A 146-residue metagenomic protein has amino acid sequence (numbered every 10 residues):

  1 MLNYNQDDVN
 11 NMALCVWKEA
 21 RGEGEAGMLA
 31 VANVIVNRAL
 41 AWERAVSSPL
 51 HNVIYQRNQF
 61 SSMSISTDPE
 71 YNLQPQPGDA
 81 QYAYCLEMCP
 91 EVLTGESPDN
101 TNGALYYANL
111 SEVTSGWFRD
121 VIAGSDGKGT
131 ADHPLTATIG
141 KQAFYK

Functional and structural regions predicted by a protein language model:
L2-K146: Bacterial extracytoplasmic/cell-wall-associated proteins, especially those involved in peptidoglycan
